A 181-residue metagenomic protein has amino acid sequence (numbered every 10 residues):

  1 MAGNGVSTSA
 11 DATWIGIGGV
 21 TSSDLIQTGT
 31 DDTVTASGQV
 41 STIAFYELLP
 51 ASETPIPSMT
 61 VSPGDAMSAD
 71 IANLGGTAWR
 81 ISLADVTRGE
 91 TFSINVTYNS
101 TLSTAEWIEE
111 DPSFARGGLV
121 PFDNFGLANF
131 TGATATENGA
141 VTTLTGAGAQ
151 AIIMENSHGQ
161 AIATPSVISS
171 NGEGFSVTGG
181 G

Functional and structural regions predicted by a protein language model:
M1-G181: Exposed, interaction-prone regions of secreted/extracellular proteins
